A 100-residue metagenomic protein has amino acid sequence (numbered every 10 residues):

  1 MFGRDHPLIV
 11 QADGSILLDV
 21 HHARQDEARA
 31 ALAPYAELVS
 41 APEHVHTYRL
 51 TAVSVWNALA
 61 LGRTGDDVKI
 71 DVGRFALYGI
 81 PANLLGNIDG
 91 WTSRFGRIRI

Functional and structural regions predicted by a protein language model:
M1-I100: Extended alpha-helical interface modules used as scaffolds for assembling large macromolecular complexes
